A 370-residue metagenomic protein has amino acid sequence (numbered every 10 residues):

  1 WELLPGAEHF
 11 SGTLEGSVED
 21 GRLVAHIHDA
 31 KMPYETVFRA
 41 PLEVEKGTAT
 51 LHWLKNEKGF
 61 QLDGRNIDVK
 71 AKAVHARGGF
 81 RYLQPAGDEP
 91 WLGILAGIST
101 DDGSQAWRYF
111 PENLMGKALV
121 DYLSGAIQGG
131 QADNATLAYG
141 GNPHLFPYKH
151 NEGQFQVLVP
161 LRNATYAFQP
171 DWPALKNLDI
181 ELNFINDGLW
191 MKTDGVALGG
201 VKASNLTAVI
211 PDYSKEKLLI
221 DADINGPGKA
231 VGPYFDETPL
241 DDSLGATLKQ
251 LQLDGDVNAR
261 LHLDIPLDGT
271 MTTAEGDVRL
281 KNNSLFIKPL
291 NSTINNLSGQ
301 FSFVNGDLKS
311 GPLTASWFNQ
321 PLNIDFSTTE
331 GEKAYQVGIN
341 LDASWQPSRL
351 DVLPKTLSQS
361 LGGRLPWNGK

Functional and structural regions predicted by a protein language model:
W1, G64-V69, T193-L198, P312-W317: Short beta-strand segments that buttress and anchor functional surface loops
W1, L14, E19-A71, G93-Y166 (+5 more regions): Extended amphipathic, helix-rich lipid-handling scaffolds
E2-L4, K70-H75, Q169-W172, G199-K202 (+2 more regions): Solvent-exposed loop/turn segments connecting transmembrane beta-strands in outer-membrane beta-barrel proteins
G6-E8, E45, V74, Q131-D133 (+3 more regions): Residues that define the transmembrane beta-barrel architecture of outer-membrane proteins
E8, E45-G47, Q61, K176 (+4 more regions): Residues that act as N-cap/strand-start positions at coil-to-secondary-structure junctions
T13-E15, T50-H52, R77-G79, T136 (+5 more regions): Short, surface-exposed charged micro-motifs
L62-G64, H75-R77, A132-N134, M191-T193 (+2 more regions): Hydrophobic residues on conserved beta-strands that form the core of alpha/beta folds
